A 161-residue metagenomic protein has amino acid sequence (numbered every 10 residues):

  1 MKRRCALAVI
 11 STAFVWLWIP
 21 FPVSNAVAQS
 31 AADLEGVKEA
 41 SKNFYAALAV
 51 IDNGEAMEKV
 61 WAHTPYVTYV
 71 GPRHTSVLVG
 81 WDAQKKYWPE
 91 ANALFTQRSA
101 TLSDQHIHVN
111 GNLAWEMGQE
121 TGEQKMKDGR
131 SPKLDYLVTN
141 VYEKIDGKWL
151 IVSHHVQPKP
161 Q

Functional and structural regions predicted by a protein language model:
M1-A13, I19: Bacterial N-terminal signal peptides that target proteins for export
W18-V60: Short, low-complexity N-terminal intrinsically disordered segments enriched in polar/charged residues
A31-A32, K159-Q161: Generic C-terminal helix-cap and adjacent flexible tail
E35-G36, A40, G54-V109, Q119 (+1 more regions): A solvent-exposed, acidic/Ser-Thr-rich amphipathic alpha-helical stretch
A62, Y69, Q124, V141-Y142: Hydrophobic beta-strand positions
I107-W115, K127-R130, Y142-K148: A short, structured loop/turn motif at beta-sheet edges
G118-K125: Generic short beta-strand segments
D135-P160: Short beta-strand edge/turn micro-motifs at domain boundaries
